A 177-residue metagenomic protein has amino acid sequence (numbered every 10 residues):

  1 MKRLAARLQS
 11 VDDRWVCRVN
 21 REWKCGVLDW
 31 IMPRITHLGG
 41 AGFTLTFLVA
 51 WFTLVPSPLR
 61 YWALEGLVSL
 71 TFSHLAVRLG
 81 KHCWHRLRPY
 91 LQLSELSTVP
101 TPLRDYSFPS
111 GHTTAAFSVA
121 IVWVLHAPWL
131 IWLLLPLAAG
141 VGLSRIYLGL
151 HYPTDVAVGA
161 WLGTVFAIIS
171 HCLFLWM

Functional and structural regions predicted by a protein language model:
M1-L45, Y61, V77-L103: N-terminal transmembrane-helix/juxtamembrane module of multi-pass inner/ER membrane proteins
K2-R7, V55-P56, W62-L64, I168 (+1 more regions): Multi-pass membrane proteins that catalyze or facilitate reactions on polyprenyl-/lipid-phosphate substrates and their
G26-L28, S57-W62, Y90, A127-W132 (+1 more regions): Membrane-helix interface segments
G39-L48, H112-A120: Core segments of transmembrane alpha-helices that mediate helix-helix packing or line hydrophobic substrate/ligand
L48-A76: Interfacial segments of alpha-helical transmembrane regions
F52, V77-H85, V124, H171-L175: Membrane-water interface at transmembrane helix exits
V68-K81, W132-S144: Small-polar-interrupted transmembrane alpha-helices in polytopic inner-membrane proteins
L93-M177: Membrane-embedded catalytic cores of phosphoryl/pyrophosphoryl-handling enzymes
